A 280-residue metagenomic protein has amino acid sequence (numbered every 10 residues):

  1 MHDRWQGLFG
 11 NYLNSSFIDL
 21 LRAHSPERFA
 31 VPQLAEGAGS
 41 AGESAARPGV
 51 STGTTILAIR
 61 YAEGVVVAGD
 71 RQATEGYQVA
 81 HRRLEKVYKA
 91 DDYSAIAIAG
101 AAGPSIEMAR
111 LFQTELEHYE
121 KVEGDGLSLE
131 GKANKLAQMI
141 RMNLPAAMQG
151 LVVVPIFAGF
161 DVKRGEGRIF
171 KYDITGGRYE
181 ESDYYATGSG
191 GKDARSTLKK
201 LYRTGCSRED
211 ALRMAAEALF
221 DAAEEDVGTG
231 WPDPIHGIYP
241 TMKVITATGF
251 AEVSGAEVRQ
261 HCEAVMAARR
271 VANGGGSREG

Functional and structural regions predicted by a protein language model:
M1-G280: Long, low-complexity N-terminal extensions
